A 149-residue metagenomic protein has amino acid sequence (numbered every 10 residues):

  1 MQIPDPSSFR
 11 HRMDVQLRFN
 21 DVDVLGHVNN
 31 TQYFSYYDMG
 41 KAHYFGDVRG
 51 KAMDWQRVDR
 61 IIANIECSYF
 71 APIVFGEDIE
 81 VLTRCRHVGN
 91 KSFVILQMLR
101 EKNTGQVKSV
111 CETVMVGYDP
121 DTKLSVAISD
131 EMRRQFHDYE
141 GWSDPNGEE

Functional and structural regions predicted by a protein language model:
M1-H43: Catalytic strand-loop segment that frames the active site of acyl-thioester-processing enzymes
M1-M13, Y69, I73-F75, R86-E149: HotDog/MaoC-like acyl-thioester-processing domains
V24-H27, A71-P72, E77: Short histidine-centered beta-strand/loop micro-motifs that create catalytic or ligand/metal-coordination sites
Y33-Y36, I61, V114: Residue-level recognition of specific faces of alpha-helices
V48-R49: Membrane-helix exit/interface motif
M53-R60: Short, basic/aromatic beta-hairpin or loop at an interaction surface
A63-Y69, E80-L82, I95: Short structured motifs
